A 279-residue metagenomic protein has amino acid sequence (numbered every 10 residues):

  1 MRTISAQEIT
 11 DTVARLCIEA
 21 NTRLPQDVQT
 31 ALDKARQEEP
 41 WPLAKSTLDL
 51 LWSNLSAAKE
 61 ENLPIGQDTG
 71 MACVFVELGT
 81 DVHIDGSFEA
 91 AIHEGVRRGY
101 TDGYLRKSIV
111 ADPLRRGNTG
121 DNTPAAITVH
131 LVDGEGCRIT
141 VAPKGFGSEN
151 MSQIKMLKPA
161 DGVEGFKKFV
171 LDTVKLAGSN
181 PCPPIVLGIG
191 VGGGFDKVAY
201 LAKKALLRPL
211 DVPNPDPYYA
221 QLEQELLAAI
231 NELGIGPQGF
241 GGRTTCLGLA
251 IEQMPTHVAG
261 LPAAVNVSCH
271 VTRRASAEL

Functional and structural regions predicted by a protein language model:
M1-I189, G194-L279: Non-transmembrane, aqueous-exposed alpha-helical and coiled segments at domain scale
